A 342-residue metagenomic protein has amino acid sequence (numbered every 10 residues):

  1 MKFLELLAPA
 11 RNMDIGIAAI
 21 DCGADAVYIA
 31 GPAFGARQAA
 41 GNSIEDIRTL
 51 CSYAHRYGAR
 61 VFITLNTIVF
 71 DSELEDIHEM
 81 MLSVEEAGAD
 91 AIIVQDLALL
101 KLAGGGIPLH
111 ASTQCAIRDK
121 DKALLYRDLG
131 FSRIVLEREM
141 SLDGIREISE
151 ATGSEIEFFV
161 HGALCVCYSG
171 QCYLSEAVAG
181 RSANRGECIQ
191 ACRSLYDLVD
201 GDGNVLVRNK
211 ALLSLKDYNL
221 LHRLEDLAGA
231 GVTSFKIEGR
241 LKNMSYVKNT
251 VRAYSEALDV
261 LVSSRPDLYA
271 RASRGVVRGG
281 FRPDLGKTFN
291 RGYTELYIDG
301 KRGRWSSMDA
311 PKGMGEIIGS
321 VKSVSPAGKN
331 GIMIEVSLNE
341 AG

Functional and structural regions predicted by a protein language model:
M1-C22, A26-I29, A33-A36, D46 (+7 more regions): Surface-exposed amphipathic alpha-helical tracts and adjacent flexible/coil segments at the periphery of soluble enzymes
A40-G41: Conserved non-cysteine loop/helix-boundary elements of the Radical SAM core domain that shape
L102: Phosphate-binding/switch loop-helix module in NTP-utilizing enzymes
G105: Short, conserved phosphate-binding/catalytic loop or strand-edge motifs used in phosphoryl-/nucleotidyl-transfer
R118-K122: Short, glycine/polar-rich helix-capping loops at beta-to-alpha or helix-loop-helix junctions that flank or form
